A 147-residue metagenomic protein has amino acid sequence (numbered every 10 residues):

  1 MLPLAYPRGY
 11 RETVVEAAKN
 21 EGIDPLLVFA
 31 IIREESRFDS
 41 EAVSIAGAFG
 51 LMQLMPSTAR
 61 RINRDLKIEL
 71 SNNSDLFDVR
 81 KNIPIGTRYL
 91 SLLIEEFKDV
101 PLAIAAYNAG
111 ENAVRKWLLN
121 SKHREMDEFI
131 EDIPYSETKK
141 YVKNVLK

Functional and structural regions predicted by a protein language model:
M1-K147: Catalytic glycan-binding domains that act on GlcNAc-containing polysaccharides
